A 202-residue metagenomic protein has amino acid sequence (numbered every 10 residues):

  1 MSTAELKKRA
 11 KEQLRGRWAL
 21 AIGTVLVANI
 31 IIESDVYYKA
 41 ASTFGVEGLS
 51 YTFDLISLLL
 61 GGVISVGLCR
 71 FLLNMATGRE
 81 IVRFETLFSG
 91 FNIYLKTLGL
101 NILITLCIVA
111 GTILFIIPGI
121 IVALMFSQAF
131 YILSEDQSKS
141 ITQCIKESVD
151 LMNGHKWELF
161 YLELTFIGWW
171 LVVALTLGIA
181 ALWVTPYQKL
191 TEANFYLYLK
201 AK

Functional and structural regions predicted by a protein language model:
M1-K202: Hydrophobic alpha-helical membrane segments
